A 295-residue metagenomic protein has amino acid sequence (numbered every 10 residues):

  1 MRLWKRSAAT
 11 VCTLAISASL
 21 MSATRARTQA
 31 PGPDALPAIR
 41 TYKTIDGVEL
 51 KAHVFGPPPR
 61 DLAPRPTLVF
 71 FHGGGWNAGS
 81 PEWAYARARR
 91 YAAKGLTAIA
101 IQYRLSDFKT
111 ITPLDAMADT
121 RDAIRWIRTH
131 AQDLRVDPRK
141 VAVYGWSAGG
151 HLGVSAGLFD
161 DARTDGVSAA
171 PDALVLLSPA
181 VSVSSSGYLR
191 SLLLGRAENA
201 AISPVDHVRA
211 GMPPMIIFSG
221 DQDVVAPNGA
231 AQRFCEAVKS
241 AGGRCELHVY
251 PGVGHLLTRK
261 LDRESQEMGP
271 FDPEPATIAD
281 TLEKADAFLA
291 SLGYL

Functional and structural regions predicted by a protein language model:
Q29-L62: N-terminal cap/lid segment of alpha/beta-hydrolase-fold proteins
H53, K239-L295: C-terminal catalytic histidine-bearing segment of alpha/beta-hydrolase fold enzymes
R60-R65, F71-I111, H151, V224-N228: Short substrate-entry loop that stabilizes the transition state in hydrolases
F71, L177, Y250-V253: Alpha/beta-hydrolase
S80-P81, R87-A88, I101-P138, P275-A276: Catalytic nucleophile-loop/oxyanion-hole region of alpha/beta-hydrolase and closely related hydrolase-like folds
D122-P204: Primarily recognizes the serine-hydrolase "nucleophile elbow" in alpha/beta-hydrolase and SGNH/GDSL folds
I217-S219, D223: Short beta-strand/loop motif that positions the catalytic acidic residue of the alpha/beta-hydrolase fold
P227-A237: Short alpha-helix in the alpha/beta-hydrolase fold that links the catalytic acid
